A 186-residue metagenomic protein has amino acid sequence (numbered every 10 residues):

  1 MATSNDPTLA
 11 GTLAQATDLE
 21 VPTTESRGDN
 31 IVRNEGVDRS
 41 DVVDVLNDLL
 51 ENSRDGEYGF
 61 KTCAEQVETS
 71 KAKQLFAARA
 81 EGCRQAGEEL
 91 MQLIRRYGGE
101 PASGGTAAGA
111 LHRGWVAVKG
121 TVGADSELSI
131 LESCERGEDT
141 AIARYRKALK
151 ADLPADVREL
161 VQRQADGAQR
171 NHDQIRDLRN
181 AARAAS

Functional and structural regions predicted by a protein language model:
M1-T17: N-terminal acidic, proline/glycine-rich, low-complexity intrinsically disordered segments
D18-V32, E81, Q92-I142: Carboxylate-rich helix-loop segments that flank metal/cofactor sites and access channels in metalloenzymes
N34-E68, L128-D152: Alpha-helical bundle segments that constitute or directly flank the non-heme di-iron/ferroxidase center
D41-L49, S70-E89, E127-L131, D156-A168: Alpha-helical scaffold segments that form or flank carboxylate-/histidine-based iron centers
V43, L50, R54, A64 (+7 more regions): Generic structural concept
E57, G87, M91-I94, W115 (+4 more regions): A structural signal for well-ordered alpha-helices, especially hydrophobic packing surfaces of coiled-coils
K61-A72, R95, G99, G123 (+2 more regions): Short, flexible helix-adjacent loops and helix caps
I130, C134-S186: Preference for long, well-ordered alpha-helical segments
